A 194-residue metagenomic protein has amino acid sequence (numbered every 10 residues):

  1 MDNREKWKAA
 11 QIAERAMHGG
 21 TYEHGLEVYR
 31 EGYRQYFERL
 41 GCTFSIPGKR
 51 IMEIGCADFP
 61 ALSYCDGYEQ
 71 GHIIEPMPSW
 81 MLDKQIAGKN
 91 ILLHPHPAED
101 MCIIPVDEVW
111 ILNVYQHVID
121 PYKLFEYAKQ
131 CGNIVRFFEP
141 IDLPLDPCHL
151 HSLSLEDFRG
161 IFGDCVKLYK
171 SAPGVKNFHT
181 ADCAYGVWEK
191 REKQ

Functional and structural regions predicted by a protein language model:
M1-E23: N-terminal, positively charged/glycine-rich alpha-helical extensions of SAM-dependent methyltransferases
E27-K49: Conserved alpha-helix/loop element of class I SAM-dependent methyltransferases that forms part of the SAM/SAH-binding
G48-A57: Conserved class I S-adenosyl-L-methionine
C56-D100: Class I SAM-dependent methyltransferase SAM/SAH-binding core
W110: A conserved beta-strand element that flanks and buttresses the S-adenosyl-L-methionine
H117-A128: A short, conserved alpha-helix within the catalytic core of class I
G132-L143: Conserved beta-strand signature within the Rossmann-like core of class I S-adenosyl-L-methionine
H149-K170: Short alpha-helix
